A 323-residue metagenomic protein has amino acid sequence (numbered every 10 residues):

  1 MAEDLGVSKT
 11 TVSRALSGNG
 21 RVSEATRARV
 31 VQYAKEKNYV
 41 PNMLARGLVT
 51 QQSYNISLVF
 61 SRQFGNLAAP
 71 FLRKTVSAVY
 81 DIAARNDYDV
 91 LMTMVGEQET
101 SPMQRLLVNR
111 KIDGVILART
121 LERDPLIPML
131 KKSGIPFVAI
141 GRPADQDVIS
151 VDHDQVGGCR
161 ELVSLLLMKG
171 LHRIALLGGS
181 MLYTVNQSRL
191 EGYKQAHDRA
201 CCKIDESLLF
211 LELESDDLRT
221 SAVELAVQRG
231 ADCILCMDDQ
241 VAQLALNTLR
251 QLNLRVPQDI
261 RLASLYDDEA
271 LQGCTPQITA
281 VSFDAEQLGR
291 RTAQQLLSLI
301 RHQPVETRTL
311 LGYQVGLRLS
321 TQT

Functional and structural regions predicted by a protein language model:
M1-Y54: N-terminal helix-turn-helix DNA-binding module of bacterial transcription factors
T11, L48-G65, L165, R173-S180: Short beta-strand segments enriched in small/hydrophobic residues
N55-S164, E224-Q228: Alpha-helical recognition/docking segments in bacterial nutrient-uptake and carbohydrate-utilization systems
P70-R85, G158-L162, T184-K203, L244 (+2 more regions): Short, solvent-exposed amphipathic alpha-helices that sit in or adjacent to ligand/effector-binding or catalytic
A83-M94, K194-D217: Short beta-strand elements in bilobed, periplasmic/extracellular small-molecule ligand-binding domains
V151-L176, K194, S215-L225, F283-R301: Hydrophobic alpha-helical segments within soluble ligand-binding/sensing domains
L162-C202, T307-Q322: An alpha-beta-alpha
R219-T323: Flexible loop/turn connectors
